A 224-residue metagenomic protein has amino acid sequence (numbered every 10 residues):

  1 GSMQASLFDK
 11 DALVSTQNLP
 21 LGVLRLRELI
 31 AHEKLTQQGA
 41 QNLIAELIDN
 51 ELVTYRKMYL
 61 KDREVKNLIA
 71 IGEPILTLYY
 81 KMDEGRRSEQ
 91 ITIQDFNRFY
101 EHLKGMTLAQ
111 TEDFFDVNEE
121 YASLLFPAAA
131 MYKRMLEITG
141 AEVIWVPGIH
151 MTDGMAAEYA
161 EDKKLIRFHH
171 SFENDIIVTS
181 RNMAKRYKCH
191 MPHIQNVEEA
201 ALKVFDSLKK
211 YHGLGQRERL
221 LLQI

Functional and structural regions predicted by a protein language model:
G1-S2: Active-site-adjacent helix-turn-beta-strand microarchitecture at beta-sheet edges that either contains or buttresses
L7-D9, S15-I224: Helical "lid/coupling" subdomains associated with nucleotide-phosphate turnover
